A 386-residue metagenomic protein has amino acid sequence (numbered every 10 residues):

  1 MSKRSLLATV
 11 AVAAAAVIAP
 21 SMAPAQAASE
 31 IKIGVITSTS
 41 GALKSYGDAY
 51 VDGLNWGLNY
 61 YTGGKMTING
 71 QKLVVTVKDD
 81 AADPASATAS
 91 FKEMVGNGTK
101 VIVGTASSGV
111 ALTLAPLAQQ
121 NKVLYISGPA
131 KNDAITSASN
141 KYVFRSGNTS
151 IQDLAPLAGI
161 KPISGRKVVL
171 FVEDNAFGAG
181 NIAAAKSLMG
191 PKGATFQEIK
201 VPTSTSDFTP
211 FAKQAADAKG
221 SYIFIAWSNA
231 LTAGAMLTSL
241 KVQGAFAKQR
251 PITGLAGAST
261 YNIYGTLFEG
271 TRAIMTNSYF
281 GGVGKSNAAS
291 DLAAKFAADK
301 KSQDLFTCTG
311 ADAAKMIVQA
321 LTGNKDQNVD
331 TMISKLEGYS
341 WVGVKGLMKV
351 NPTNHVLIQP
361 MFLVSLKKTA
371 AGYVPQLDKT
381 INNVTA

Functional and structural regions predicted by a protein language model:
M1-K32, G96, I381, T385-A386: Short, low-complexity disordered leader/linker segments with a strong preference for bacterial N-terminal type II
P24-V35, K65-K72, K161-R166: Immediate post-signal peptide segment of exported/extracytoplasmic ligand-binding proteins
G34-G57, K78-P84, A106-G109, E173-A179 (+2 more regions): Extracytoplasmic "Venus flytrap"
V35, M94-A106, I126-G128, K167-V172 (+4 more regions): Periplasmic-binding protein-like
S45-Y50, Y60, G64-S137, S146 (+2 more regions): Beta-alpha junction/loop-to-helix N-cap segments that form part of ligand/metal-binding clefts
S86-A89, G109, D133-A134, K141-Q243 (+1 more regions): Extracellular/periplasmic Venus flytrap/periplasmic-binding protein
L237-A311, Q376-T385: Extracellular/periplasmic periplasmic-binding protein-like sensory domains
A298-T307, V318-V374: Segments of small-molecule ligand-sensing domains
